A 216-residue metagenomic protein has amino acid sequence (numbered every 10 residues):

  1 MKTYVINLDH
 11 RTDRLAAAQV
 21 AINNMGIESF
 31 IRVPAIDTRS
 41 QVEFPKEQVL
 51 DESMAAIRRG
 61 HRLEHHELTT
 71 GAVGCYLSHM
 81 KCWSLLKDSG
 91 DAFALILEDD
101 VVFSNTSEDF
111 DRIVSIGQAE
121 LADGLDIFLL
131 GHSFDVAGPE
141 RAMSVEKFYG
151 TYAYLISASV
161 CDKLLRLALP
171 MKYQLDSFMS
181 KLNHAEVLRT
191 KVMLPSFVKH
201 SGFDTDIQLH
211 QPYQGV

Functional and structural regions predicted by a protein language model:
M1-L97, V101-V216: An acidic/histidine-cluster motif and surrounding catalytic segment that typifies divalent-metal-assisted enzyme active
